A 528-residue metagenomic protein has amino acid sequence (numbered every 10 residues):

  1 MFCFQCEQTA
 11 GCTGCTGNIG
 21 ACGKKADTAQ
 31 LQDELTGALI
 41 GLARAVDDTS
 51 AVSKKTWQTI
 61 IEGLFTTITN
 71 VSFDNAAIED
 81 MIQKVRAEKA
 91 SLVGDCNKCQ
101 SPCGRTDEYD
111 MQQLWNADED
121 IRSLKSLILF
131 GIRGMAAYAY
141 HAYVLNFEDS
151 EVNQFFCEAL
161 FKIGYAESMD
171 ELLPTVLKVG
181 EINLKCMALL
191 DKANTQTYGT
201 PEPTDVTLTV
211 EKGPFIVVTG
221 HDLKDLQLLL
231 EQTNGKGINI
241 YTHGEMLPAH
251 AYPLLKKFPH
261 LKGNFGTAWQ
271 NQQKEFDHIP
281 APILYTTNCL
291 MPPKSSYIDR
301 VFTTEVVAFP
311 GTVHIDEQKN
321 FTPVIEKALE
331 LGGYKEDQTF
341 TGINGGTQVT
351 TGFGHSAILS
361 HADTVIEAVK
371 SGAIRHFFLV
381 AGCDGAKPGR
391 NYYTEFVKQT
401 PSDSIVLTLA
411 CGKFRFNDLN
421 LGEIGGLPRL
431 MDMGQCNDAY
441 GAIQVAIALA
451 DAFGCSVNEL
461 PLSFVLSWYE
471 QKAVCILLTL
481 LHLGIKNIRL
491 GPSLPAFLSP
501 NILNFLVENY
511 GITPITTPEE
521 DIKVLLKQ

Functional and structural regions predicted by a protein language model:
M1-G213, V217, G237, G244-M246 (+1 more regions): Long, compositionally biased, glycine/small-hydrophobic-enriched stretches that function as flexible linkers, tethers
F2-T28, Q32, G37-G41, K178-Q528: Anaerobic metallocofactor- and corrinoid-dependent redox/one-carbon enzyme cores, especially those from methanogenesis
